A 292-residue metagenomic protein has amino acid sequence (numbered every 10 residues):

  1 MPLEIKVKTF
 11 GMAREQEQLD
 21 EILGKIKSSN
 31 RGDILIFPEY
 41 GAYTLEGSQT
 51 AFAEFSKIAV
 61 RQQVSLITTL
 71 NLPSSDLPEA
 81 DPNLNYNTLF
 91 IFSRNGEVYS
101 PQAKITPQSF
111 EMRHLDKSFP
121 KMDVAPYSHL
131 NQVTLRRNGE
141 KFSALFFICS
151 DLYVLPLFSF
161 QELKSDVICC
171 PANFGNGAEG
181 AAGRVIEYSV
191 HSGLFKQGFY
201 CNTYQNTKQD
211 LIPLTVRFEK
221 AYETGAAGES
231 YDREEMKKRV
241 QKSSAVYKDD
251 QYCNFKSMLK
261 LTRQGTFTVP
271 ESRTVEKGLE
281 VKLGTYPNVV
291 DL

Functional and structural regions predicted by a protein language model:
M1-Q16, K141-D151, C169-P171: Active-site-proximal beta-strand elements of phosphoester/diester hydrolases
I5, V64-S65, F142, K196-Q197: A structural micro-motif
V7-T9, I34-P38, I67, F146 (+2 more regions): Structural motif
F10-A13, N71-P73, A103-R113, C149 (+1 more regions): Active-site beta-loop-alpha junctions enriched in small/polar residues
Q16-A103, G175-G177, A182-G193: Cys-nucleophile CN-hydrolase/nitrilase-fold catalytic domain and related Cys-dependent amidase chemistry that acts on
E79-L163, A178-Y188, K242, K248-S257 (+1 more regions): Active-site catalytic loop in hydrolytic enzyme cores
L145-D151, D166-A181, K196-Q205: Glycine-rich anion-binding loop/nest that anchors nucleotide
S192, F199-L292: C-terminal beta-strand edge segments of enzyme domains
